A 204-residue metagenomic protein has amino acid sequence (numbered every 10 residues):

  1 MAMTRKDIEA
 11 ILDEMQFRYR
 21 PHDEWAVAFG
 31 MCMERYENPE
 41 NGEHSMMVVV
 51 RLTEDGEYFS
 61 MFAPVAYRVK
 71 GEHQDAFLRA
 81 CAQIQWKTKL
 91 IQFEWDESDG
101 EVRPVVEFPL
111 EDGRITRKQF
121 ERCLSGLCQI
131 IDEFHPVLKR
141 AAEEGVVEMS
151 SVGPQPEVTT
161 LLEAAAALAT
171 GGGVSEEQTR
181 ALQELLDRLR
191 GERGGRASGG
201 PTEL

Functional and structural regions predicted by a protein language model:
M1-R20: Amphipathic alpha-helical segments
M15-H44, V65: Ser/Thr-rich, low-complexity intrinsically disordered terminal regions
W25-A28, E57-F59, G100-V102: Hydrophobic residues embedded in beta-strands of well-ordered beta-sheets
N41-H73: Short, conserved beta-strand/beta-arch hydrophobic-aromatic motifs that form part of recognition grooves or interface
S60-G100: Short, internal acidic amphipathic alpha-helical interface segments that mediate docking to partner proteins
I91-G153: Charged, low-complexity intrinsically disordered regions
K139-G191: Short, highly charged C-terminal tails/helix-capping segments
R190-L204: Short acidic DE-rich linear segments
